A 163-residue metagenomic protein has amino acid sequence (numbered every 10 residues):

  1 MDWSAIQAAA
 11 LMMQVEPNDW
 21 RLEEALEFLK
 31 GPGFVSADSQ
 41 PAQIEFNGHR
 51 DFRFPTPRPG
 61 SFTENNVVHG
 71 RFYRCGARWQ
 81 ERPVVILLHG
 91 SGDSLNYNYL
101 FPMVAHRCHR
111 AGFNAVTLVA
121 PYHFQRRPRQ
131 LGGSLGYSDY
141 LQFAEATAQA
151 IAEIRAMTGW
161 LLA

Functional and structural regions predicted by a protein language model:
M1-P57: N-terminal targeting or regulatory segments adjacent to alpha/beta-hydrolase or S9 domains
R50-D51, E81-L87: Glycine-rich, often proline-containing surface loops adjacent to acidic residues and nearby aromatics that form
P59-S61, D93-S94: Short strand->helix junction
G60-T63, V67, G136-D139: Short, flexible, glycine-rich and Lys/Arg-enriched loop motifs at helix boundaries that contact anionic partners
T63-V68, C75-V84, R110: Proline/glycine-enriched tight loop/beta-turn segments at coil->beta junctions that connect or precede beta-strands
G70, V119, I154: Conserved hydrophobic/aromatic pocket- or pore-lining residues that grip, position, or stack substrates in active sites
L87-Q149: Cap/lid segment of the alpha/beta-hydrolase catalytic domain
Q149-A163: Conserved acidic catalytic loop of the alpha/beta-hydrolase fold
